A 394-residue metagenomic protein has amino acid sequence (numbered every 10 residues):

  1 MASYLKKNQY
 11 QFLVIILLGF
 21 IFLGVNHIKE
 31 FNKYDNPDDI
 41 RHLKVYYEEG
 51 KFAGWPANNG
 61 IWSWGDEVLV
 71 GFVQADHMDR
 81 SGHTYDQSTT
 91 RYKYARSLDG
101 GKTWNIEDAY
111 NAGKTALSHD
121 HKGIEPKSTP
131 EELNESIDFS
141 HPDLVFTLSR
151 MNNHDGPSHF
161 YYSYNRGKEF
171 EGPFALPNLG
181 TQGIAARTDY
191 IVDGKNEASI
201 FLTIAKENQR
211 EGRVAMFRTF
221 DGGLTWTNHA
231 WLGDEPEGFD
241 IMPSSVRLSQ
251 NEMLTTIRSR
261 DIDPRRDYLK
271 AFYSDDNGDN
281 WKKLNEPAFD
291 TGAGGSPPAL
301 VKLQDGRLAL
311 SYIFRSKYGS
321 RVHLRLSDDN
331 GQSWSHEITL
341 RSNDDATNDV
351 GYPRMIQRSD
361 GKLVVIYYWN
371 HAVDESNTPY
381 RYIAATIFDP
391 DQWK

Functional and structural regions predicted by a protein language model:
S3-V14: N-terminal Sec-pathway targeting helices
K6-N8, G24, E30: Intrinsically disordered, low-complexity peptide-like regions
L13-L23: Hydrophobic membrane-insertion alpha-helices, especially the h-region of bacterial N-terminal signal peptides
N26-K394: Asp-box/BNR beta-propeller blade signature and adjacent active/binding-site loops in extracellular glycan-interacting
